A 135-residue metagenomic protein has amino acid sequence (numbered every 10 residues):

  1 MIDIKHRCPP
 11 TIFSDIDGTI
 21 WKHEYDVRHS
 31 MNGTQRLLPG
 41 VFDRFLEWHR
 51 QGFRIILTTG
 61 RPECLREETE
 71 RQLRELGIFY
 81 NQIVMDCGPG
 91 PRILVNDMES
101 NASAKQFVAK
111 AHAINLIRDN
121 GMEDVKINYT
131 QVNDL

Functional and structural regions predicted by a protein language model:
M1-L135: HAD-like aspartate-dependent phosphatase fold
